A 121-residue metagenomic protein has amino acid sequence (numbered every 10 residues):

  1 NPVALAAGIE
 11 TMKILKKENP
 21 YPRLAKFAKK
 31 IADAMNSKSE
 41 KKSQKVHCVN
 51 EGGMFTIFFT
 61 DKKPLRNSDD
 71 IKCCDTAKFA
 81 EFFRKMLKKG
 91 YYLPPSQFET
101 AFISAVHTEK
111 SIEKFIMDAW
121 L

Functional and structural regions predicted by a protein language model:
N1-L121: Conserved N-terminal phosphate-binding loop of PLP-dependent enzymes in the Aspartate aminotransferase
